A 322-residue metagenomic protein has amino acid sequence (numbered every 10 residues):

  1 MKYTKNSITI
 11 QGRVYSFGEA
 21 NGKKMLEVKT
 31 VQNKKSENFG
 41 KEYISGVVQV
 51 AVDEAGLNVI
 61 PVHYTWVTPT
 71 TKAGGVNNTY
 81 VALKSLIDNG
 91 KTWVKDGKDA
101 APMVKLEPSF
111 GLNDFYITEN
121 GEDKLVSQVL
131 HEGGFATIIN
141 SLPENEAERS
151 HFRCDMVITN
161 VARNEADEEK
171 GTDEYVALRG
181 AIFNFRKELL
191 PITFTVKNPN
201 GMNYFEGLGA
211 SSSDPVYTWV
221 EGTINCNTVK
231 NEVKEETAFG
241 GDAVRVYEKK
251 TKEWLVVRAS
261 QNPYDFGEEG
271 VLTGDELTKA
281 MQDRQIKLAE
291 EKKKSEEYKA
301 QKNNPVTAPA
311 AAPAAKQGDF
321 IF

Functional and structural regions predicted by a protein language model:
M1-F322: OB-fold and OB-like single-stranded nucleic-acid-recognition modules and their adjacent interaction interfaces
